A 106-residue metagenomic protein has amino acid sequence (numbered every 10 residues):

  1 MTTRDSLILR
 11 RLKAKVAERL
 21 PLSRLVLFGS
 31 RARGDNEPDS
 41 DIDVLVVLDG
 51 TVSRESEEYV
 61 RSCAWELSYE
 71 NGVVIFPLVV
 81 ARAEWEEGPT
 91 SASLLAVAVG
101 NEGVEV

Functional and structural regions predicted by a protein language model:
M1-R24, A32-P38, L48-V106: Catalytic core of pol beta-like nucleotidyltransferases
D43-V44: Structural signature of the urease/amidohydrolase superfamily beta/alpha-barrel
